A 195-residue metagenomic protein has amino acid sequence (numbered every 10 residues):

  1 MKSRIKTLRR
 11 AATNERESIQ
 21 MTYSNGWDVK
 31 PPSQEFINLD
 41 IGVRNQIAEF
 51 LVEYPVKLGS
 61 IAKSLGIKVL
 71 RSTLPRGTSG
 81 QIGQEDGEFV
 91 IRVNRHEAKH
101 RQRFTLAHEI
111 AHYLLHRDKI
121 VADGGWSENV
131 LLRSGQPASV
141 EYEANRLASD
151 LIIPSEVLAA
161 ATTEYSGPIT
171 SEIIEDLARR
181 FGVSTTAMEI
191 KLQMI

Functional and structural regions predicted by a protein language model:
M1-I195: Active-site hotspot residues in diverse enzymes, especially metal/ion-binding acidic/histidine motifs
